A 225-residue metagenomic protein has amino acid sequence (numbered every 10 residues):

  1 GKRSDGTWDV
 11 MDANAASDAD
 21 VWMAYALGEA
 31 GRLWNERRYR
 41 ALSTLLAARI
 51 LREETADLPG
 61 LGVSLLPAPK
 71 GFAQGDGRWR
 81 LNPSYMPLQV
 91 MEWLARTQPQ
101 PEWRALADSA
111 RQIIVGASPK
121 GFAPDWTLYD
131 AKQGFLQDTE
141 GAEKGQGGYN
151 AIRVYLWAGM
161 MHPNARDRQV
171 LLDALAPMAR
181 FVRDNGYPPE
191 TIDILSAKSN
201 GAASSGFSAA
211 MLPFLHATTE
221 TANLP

Functional and structural regions predicted by a protein language model:
G1-W34, Y39: Long, hydrophobic/aromatic-enriched structural stretches that serve as scaffold segments
S17-D18, R40-A209, P213-N223: Extended ligand-binding clefts on enzyme/binding-domain cores
